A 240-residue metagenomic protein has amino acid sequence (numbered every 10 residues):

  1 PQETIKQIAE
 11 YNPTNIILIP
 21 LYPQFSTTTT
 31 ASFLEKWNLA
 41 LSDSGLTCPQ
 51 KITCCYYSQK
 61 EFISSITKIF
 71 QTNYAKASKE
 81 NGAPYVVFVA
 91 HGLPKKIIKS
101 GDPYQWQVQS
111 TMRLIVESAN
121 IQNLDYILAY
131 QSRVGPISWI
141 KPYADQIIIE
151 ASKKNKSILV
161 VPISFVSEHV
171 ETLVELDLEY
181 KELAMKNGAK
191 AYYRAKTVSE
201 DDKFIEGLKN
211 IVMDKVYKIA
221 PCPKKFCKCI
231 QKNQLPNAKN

Functional and structural regions predicted by a protein language model:
P1-N240: Extended amphipathic ligand-handling, pore-lining, and cofactor/metal-binding catalytic surfaces
